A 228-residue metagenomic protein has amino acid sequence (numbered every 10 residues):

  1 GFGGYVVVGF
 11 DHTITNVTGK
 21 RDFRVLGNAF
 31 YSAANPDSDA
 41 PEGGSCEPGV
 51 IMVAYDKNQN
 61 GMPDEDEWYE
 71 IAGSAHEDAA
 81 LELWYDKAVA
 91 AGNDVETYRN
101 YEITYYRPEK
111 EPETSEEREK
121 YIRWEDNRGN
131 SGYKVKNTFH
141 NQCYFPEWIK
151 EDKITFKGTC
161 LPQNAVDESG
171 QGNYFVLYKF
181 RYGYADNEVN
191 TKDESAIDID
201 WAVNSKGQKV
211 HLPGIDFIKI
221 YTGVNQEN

Functional and structural regions predicted by a protein language model:
G1-G49, E67, A72-N228: A domain-level signal for the mature, folded cores of soluble proteins
I51-A54: Beta-propeller blade signature
D56, N60: Acidic carboxylate motifs that coordinate Ca2+ or other divalent cations, activating on Asp/Glu
